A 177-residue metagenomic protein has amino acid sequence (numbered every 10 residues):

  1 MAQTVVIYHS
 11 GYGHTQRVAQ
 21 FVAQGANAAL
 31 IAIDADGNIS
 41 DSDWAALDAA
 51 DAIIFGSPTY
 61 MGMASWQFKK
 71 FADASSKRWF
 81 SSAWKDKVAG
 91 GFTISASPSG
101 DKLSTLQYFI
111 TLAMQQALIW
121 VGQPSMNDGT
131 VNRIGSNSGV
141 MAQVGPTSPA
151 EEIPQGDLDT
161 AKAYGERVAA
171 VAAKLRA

Functional and structural regions predicted by a protein language model:
M1-W84, G145-A177: N-terminal beta1-alpha1-beta2 submodule of the flavodoxin-like/Rossmannoid cofactor-binding fold
Y12-H14, S57, M63, G91 (+5 more regions): Gly/Ser/Thr-rich helix-start
D73-S76, F80, S97, Q115 (+1 more regions): Alpha-helix boundary/capping detector
V88-S136: Short, glycine-/small-residue-rich phosphate/pyrophosphate-handling segment
Q115-L158, K162, V168: A charged, well-structured terminal subsegment
